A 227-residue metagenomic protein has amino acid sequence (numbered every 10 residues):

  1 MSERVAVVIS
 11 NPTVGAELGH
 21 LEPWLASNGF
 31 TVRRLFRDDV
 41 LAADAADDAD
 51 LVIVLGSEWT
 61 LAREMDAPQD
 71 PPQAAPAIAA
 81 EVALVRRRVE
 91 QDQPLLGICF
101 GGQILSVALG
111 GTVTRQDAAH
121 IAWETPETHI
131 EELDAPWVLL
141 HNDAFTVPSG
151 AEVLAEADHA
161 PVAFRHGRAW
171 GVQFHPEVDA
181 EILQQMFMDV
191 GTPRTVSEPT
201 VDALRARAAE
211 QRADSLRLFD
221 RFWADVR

Functional and structural regions predicted by a protein language model:
E3, I78, L84, T128-R227: Amide-donor transfer/coupling interface in amidating biosynthetic enzymes
E3-N28: Short, charged N-terminal beta->alpha structural module
E3-R4, D50, Q93, A135: Nucleotide donor/acceptor-binding cores
I9-N11, R37, F100: Cofactor-binding loop segments of dinucleotide-utilizing enzymes, especially the Rossmann-like FAD- and NAD(P)+-binding
I9-P12, V54-L61, N142, F174-P176: Glycine-rich His-Gly loop
L18-G19, A62-M65, S106-A108, S149 (+2 more regions): Short glycine-/acidic-enriched loop or helix-start segments at secondary-structure transitions that form or flank
P23-L96: Flexible gly/pro-rich beta->alpha loop and the following alpha-helix that scaffold active-site loops
G101-P136: Ligand/cofactor pocket segment of small-molecule handling proteins
